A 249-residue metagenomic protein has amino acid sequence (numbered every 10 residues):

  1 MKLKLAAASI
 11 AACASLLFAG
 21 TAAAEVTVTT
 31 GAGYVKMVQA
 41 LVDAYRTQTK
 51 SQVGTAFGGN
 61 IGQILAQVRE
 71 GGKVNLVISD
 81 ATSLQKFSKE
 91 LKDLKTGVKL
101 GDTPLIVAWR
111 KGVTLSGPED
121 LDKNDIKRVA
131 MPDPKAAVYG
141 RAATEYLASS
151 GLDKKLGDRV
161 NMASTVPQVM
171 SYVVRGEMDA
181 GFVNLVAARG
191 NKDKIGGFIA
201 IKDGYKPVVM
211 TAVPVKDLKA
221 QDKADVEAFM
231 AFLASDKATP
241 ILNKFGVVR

Functional and structural regions predicted by a protein language model:
M1-A7: Bacterial Sec-dependent N-terminal signal peptides
A8-F18: Bacterial N-terminal signal peptides
F18-A24: Sec/Tat signal peptide C-region and signal peptidase I cleavage site
E25-K50, G54-E90, K95-R249: Exported/periplasmic ABC-transporter solute-binding proteins
